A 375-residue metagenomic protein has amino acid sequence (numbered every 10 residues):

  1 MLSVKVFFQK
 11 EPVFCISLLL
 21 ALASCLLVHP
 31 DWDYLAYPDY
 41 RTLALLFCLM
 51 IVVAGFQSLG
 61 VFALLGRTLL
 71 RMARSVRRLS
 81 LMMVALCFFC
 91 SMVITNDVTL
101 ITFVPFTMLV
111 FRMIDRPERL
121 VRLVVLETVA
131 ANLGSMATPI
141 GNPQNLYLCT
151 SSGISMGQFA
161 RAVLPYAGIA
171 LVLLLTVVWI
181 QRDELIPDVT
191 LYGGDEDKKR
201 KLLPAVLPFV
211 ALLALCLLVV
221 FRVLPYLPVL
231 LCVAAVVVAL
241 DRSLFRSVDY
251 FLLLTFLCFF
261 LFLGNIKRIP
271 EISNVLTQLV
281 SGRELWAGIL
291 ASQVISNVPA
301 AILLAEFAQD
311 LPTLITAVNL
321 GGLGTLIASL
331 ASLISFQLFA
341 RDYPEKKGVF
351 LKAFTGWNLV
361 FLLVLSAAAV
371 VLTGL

Functional and structural regions predicted by a protein language model:
L2, V172-V233: Long, contiguous bundles of hydrophobic transmembrane helices that form the permeation core of multi-pass
V4-K10, W32-T42, I154-Y166, D197-L202 (+3 more regions): Interfacial loop-to-helix junctions that mark the boundaries of transmembrane helices in multi-pass membrane
E11-C15, Y40-R41, R67-L81, L120-V129 (+3 more regions): Cytoplasmic-side transmembrane-helix entry/capping segments in multi-pass membrane proteins
Y37, L59, A63-G66, A211-T313: Transmembrane helical segments that form the transport core of multi-pass membrane transport proteins
Y40-T42, R71-V84, M113-L123, L203-L207 (+2 more regions): Membrane-interfacial loop-to-helix junctions in multi-pass transporters
A54-G60, C90-T102, G134-N142, I289-A305 (+1 more regions): Short helix-coil transition sites and intra-membrane helix breaks within transmembrane domains of multi-pass
M83, F89-M136, Y147, I302-T316 (+2 more regions): Hydrophobic transmembrane alpha-helices that form the pore/transport pathway of multi-pass ion and small-solute
A160-L171, W286-L375: C-terminal transmembrane helix pair
